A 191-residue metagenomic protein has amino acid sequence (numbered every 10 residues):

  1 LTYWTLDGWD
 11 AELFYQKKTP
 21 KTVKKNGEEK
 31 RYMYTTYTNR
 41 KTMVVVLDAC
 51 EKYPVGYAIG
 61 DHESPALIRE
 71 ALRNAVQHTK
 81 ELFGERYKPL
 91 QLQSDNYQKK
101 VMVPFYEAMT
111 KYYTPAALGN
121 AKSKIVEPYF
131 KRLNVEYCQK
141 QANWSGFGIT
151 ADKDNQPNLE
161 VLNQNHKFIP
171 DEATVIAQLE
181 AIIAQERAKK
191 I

Functional and structural regions predicted by a protein language model:
L1-T42, Y53, L67-E70, H78: Mobile-element integrase/transposase regions, centering on the N-terminal DNA-binding/Zn-coordinating module
T5, T38-K41, A49-Y53, R86-P89 (+1 more regions): Short, well-ordered loop/turn elements at secondary-structure boundaries
D7-E12, L47-E51, I59-E63, Q93-Q98 (+1 more regions): Short, flexible loop/turn elements at secondary-structure junctions
K17-T19, I59, F105: Short coil/turn segments at secondary-structure boundaries
P20-N26, H62-S64, K111, K131-E136: Amphipathic alpha-helical scaffolding segments
V44-L47, K52, T150-P157: Active-site-adjacent bridging/hinge elements
Y57-F83: Active-site beta-loop-alpha junctions of metal-dependent nucleic acid enzymes, especially the RNase H-like/DDE
F83-I191: Globin-like tetrapyrrole-binding proteins
